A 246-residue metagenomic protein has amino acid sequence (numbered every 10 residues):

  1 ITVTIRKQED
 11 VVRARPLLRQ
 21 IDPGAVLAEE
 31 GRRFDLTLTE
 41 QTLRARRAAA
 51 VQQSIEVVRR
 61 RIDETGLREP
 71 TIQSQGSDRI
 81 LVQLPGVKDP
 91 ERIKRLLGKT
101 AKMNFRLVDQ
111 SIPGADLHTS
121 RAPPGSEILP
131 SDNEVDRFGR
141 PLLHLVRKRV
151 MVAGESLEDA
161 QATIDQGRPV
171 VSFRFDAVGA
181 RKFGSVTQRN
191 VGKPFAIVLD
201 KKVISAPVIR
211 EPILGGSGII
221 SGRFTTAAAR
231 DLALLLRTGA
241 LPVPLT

Functional and structural regions predicted by a protein language model:
I1-I209, L214: Non-transmembrane, solvent-exposed regions of membrane trafficking/translocation machinery
D22, L199, L214-T246: Extended, hydrophilic extramembrane loops/domains of integral membrane proteins
